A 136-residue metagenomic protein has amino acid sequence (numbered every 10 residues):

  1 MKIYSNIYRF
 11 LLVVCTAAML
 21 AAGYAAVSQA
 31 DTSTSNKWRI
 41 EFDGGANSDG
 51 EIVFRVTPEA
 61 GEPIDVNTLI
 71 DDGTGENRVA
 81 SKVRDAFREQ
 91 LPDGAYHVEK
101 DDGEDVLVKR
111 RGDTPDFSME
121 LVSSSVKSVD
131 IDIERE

Functional and structural regions predicted by a protein language model:
K2-C15: Bacterial N-terminal signal peptides that target proteins for export
S5-I7, A26-Q29: Sec-dependent, cleavable N-terminal signal peptides
A18-V27: C-terminal segment of classical bacterial N-terminal signal peptides
A30-E136: Polar, low-complexity export/assembly segments characteristic of proteins that are secreted or assemble on the cell
